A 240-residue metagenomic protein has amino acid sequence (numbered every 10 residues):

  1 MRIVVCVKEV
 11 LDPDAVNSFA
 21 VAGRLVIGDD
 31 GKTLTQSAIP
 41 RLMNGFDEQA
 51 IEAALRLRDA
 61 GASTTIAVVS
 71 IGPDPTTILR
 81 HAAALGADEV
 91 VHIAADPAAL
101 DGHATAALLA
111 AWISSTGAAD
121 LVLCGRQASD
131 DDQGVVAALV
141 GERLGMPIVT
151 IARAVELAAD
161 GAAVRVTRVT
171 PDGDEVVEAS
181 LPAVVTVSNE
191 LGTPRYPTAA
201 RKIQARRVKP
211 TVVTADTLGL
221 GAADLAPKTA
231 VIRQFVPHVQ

Functional and structural regions predicted by a protein language model:
M1-Q240: N-terminal glycine-rich FAD/FM-binding segment characteristic of electron-transfer flavoproteins
